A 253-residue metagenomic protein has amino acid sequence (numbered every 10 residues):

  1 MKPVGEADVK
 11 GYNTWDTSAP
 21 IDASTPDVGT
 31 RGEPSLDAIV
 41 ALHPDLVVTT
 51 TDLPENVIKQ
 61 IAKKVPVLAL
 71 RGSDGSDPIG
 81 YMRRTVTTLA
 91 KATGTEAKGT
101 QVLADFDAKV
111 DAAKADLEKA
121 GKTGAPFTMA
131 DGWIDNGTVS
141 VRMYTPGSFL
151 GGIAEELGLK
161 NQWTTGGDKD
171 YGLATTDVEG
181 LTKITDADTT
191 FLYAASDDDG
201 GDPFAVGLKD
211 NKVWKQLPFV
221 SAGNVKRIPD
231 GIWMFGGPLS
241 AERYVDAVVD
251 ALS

Functional and structural regions predicted by a protein language model:
M1-A38, T51: A short, structured surface patch at a secondary-structure boundary
P3, V67-L68, N161: Hydrophobic beta-strand scaffold residues
K10, S140-L173: Alpha-helical, coiled-coil/dimerization segments enriched in small aliphatic residues
G11-T14, P54-N56, G72-T88, K122-G152 (+2 more regions): Extracytoplasmic ligand-binding site segments that recognize negatively charged/polar headgroups
V28-L36, D168-V178: Short helix-initiation/N-cap motifs at beta->coil->alpha
H43-T49, L181, D186-T190: Proline-aspartate-enriched helix->loop->beta-strand connector
P66-N136, G231, F235, L239-S253: Extracytoplasmic substrate-binding proteins
T185-S253: Structured C-terminal subdomain patch of bacterial secreted/periplasmic proteins
